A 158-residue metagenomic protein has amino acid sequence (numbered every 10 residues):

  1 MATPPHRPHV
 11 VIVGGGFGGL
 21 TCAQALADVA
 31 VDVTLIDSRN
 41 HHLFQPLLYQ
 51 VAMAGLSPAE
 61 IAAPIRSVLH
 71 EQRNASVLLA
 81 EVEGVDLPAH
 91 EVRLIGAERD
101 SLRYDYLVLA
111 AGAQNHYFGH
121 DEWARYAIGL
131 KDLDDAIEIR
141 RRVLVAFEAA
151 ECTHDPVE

Functional and structural regions predicted by a protein language model:
M1-R7, A75-E158: FAD-binding core/adjacent interface of flavoenzyme oxidoreductases
A2-L79, E83: Beta1-alpha1 glycine-rich phosphate/pyrophosphate-binding loop at the start of Rossmann-like nucleotide-binding domains
